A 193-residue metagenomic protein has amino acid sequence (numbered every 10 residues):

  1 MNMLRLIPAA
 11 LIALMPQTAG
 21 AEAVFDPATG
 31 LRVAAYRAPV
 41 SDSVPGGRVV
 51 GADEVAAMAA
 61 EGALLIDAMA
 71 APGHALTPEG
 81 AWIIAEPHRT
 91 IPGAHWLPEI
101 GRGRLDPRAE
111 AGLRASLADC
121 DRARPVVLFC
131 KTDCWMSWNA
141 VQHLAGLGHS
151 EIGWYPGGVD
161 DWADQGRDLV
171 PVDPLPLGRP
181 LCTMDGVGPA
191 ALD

Functional and structural regions predicted by a protein language model:
M1-I7: Bacterial N-terminal signal peptides that target proteins for export
I7-M15: Bacterial N-terminal signal peptides
A19-A52, A75-V127, T132-D193: Rhodanese-like catalytic fold shared by cysteine-dependent sulfurtransferases and DSP/PTP-type phosphatases
G51-E61: Short amphipathic alpha-helices and their capping/turn segments at secondary-structure boundaries
V55, L64-M69, A94: Short hydrophobic beta-strand that contains or immediately precedes a catalytic carboxylate
E61-G62, A123: Structured helix-beta-strand junction loops
G62, P72-G73: Primarily extracytoplasmic ectodomains and periplasmic/lumenal surface modules that are beta-strand-rich
M69-A70, K131: Short, well-ordered beta-to-alpha junction loops that form the rim of enzyme active sites and present histidine/acidic
